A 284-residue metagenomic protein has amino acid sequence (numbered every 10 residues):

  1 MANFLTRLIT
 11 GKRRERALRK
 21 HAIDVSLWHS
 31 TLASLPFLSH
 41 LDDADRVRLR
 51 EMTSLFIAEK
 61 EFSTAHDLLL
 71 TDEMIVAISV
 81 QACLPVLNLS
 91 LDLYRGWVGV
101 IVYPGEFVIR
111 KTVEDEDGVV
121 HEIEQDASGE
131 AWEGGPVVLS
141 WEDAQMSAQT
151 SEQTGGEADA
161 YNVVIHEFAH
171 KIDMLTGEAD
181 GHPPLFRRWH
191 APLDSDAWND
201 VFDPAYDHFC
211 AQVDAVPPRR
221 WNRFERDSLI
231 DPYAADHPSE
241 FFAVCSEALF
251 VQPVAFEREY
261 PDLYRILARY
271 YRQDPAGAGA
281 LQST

Functional and structural regions predicted by a protein language model:
M1-S26: Charged, compositionally biased N-terminal leader segments and the immediate start of the first structured element
R13-H21, S39-H40, I230-A234: A ubiquitous short alpha-helical element
K20-E59: Amphipathic alpha-helical packing elements
P36, I57, E61, I78-Y94 (+2 more regions): Metalloprotease/metallohydrolase-associated module, dominated by Zn2+-dependent proteases
D42, D159-T176, A243: Active-site recognition of the HExxH zinc-binding catalytic motif
D43-A44, L68-E73, P232-E240: Structural motif
D45-F56, K60-M74, V100, T112: Membrane-proximal soluble helical/coiled-coil segments that couple transmembrane anchors to catalytic or regulatory
V98-G99, G135-V137, Y161: Generic beta-strand structural signal
